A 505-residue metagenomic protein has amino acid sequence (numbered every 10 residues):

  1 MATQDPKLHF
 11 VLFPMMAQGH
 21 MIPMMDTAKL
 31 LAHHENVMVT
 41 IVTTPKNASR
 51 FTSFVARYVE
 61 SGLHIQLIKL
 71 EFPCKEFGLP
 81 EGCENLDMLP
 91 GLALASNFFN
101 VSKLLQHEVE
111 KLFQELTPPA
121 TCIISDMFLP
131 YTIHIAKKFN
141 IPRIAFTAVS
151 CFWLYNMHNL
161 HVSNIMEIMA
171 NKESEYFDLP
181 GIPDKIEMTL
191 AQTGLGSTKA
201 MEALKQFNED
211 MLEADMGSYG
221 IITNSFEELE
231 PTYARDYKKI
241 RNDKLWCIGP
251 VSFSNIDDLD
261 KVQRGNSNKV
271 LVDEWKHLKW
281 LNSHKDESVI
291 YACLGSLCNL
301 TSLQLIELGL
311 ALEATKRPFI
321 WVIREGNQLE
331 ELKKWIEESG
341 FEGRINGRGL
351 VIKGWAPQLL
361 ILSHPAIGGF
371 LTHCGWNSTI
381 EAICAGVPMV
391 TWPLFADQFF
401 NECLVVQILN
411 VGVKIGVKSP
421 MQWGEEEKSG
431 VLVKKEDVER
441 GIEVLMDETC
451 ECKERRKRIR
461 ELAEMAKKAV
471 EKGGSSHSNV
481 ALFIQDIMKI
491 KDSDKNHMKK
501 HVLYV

Functional and structural regions predicted by a protein language model:
M1-V505: Glycosyltransferase specificity loop/lid
